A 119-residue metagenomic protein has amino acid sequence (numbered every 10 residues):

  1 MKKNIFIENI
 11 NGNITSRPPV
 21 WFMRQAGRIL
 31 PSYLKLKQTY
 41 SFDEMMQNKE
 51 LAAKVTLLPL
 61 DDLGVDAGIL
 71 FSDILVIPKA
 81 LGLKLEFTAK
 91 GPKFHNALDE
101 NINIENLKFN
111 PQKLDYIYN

Functional and structural regions predicted by a protein language model:
M1-A80: N-terminal basic, low-complexity leaders that serve as flexible interaction/assembly modules and, when applicable, as
A80-K93: Aromatic- and acidic-residue-enriched segments that line the glycan-binding/catalytic groove of carbohydrate-active
K90-N119: A gly/proline- and charged-residue-enriched helix-loop-helix capping module
